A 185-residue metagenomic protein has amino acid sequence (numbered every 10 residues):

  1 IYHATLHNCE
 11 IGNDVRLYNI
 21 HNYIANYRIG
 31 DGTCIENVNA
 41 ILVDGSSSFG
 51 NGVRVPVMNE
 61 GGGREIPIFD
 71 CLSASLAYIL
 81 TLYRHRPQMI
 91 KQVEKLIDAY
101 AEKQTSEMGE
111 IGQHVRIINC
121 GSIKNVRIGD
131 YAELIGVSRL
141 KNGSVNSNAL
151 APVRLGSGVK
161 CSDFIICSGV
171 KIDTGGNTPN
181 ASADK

Functional and structural regions predicted by a protein language model:
I1-G109, Q113-H114, Y131: Terminal amphipathic alpha-helical/low-complexity segments used for targeting or macromolecular assembly
A4, C9-E10, V15-L17, H21 (+16 more regions): A structural motif detector for beta-strand N-caps
